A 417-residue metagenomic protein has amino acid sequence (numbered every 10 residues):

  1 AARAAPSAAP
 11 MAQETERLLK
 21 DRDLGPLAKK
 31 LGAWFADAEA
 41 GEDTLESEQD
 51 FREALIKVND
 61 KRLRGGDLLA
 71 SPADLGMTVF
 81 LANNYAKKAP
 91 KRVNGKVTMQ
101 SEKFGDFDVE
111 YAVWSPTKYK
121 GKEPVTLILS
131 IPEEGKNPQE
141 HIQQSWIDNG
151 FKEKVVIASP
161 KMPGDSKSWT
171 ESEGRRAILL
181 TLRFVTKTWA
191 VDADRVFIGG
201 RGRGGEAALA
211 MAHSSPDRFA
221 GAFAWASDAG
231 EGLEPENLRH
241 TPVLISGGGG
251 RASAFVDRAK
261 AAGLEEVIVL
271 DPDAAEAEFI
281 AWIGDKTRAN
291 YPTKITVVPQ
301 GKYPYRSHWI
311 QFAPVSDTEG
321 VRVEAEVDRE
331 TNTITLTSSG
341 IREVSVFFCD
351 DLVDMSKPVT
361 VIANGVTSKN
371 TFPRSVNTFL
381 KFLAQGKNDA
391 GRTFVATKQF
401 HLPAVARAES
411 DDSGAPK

Functional and structural regions predicted by a protein language model:
A5-V125, N377-D389, V405-P416: A domain-start/cap signature at the N-terminus of enzymes
P10, E14, L19, S246-R342: C-terminal catalytic histidine-bearing segment of alpha/beta-hydrolase fold enzymes
T117-E123, S168-R203, S214-R218: Gly/Ser-rich "nucleophile elbow"/oxyanion-hole loop immediately N-terminal to the catalytic nucleophile in hydrolases
E123-E134: Short beta-strand element of the alpha/beta-hydrolase
E123-P124, P138-Q144, W169-S172, A210-M211 (+2 more regions): Short, solvent-exposed loop/turn and secondary-structure capping segments
E134-T188: Cap/lid segment of the alpha/beta-hydrolase catalytic domain
H141, D194-T241: Primarily recognizes the serine-hydrolase "nucleophile elbow" in alpha/beta-hydrolase and SGNH/GDSL folds
V298-P416: C-terminal beta-sandwich/jelly-roll accessory domains of carbohydrate-active enzymes
